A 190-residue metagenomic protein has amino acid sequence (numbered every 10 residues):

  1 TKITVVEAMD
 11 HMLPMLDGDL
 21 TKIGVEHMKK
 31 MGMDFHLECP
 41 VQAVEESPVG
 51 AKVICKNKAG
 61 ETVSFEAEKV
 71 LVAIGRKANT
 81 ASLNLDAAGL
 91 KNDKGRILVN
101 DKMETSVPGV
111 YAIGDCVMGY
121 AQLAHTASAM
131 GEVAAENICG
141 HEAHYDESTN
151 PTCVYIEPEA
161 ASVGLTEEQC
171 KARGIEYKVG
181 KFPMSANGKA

Functional and structural regions predicted by a protein language model:
T1-K56, E61, Y120-A129, E136-Q169: Rossmann-like dinucleotide-binding cores of NAD(P)H-dependent redox enzymes
D34-H36, Y111, K178-G180: General small-molecule cofactor/ligand-binding pocket signal
E38, N100, G180-F182: Conserved beta-strand termini and adjacent loop/short-helix elements that scaffold enzyme active sites in alpha/beta
K52, K56, L90-L98, S185: Short gly/ser/thr-rich secondary-structure transition/capping motifs
S64-C139: FAD-site-proximal beta/loop scaffold in flavoenzymes
V72-I74, H144, A172, F182: Residue-level recognition of phosphate/Mg2+-coordinating polar/acidic sites in nucleotide-handling active sites
D115-A124, I156, S185-A190: Glycine-rich phosphate/pyrophosphate-binding beta-alpha loops
A161-A190: Structured beta-strand/loop patches that form or line metal/cofactor-binding pockets in enzymes
